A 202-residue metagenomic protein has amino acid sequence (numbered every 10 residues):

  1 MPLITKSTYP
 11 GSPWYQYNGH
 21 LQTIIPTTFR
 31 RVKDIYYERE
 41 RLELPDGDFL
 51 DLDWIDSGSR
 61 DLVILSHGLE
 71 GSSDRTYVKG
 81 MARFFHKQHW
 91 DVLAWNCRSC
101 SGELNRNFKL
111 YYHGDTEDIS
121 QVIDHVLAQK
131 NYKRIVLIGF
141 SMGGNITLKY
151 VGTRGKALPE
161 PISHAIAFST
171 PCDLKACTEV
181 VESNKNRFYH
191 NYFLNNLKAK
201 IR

Functional and structural regions predicted by a protein language model:
P2, A128-R202: Alpha/beta-hydrolase-fold enzymes
Q16-G58: N-terminal cap/lid segment of alpha/beta-hydrolase-fold proteins
R60-G68: Short beta-strand element of the alpha/beta-hydrolase
L69-S72, C100, D173: Active-site loop signature of alpha/beta-hydrolase-fold enzymes
D74, A82-R106: Conserved alpha/beta-hydrolase
K79, R83, S120, D124 (+1 more regions): Short, hydrophobic alpha-helix immediately C-terminal to the catalytic nucleophile
R98-V136: Catalytic nucleophile-loop/oxyanion-hole region of alpha/beta-hydrolase and closely related hydrolase-like folds
